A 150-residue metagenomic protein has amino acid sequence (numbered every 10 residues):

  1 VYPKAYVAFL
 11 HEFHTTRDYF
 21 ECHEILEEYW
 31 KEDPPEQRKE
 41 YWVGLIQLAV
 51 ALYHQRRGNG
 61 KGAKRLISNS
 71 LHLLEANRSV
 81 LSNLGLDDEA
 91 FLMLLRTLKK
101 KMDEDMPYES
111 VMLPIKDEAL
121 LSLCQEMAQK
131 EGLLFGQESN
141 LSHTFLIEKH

Functional and structural regions predicted by a protein language model:
A5-Y6, E40, Q47, L66: TPR repeat positional signature
Y6, D18-Y19, G60-K61, I67: TPR-repeat structural position
V7-A8, W42, A49, M93-L94 (+1 more regions): "A position-specific structural signal for the A-helix of alpha-solenoid helical repeats
E12-F13, Q47, H54: Residue at a conserved register position within TPR or TPR-like alpha-solenoid repeats
T15-E27: Helix-turn-helix repeat elements of alpha-solenoid scaffolds
I25, Q47, N59, L66-L73: Alpha-helical solenoid repeat scaffolds, predominantly canonical TPR units
E27-K31, L71-S79: Amphipathic alpha-helical segments of tetratricopeptide repeats
K101-H150: A hydrophobic membrane-anchoring alpha-helix module
